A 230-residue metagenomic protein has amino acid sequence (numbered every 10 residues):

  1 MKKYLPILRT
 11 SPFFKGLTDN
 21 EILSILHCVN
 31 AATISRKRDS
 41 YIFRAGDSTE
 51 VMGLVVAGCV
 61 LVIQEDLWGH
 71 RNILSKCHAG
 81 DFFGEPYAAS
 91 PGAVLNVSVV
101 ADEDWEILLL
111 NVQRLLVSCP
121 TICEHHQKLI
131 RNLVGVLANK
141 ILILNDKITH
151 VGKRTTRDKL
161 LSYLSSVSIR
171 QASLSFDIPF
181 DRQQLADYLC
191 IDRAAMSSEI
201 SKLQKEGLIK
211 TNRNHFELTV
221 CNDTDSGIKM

Functional and structural regions predicted by a protein language model:
M1-Y41, Y87-S90: Cyclic nucleotide-binding regulatory module and flanking cytosolic helices
I22, L95, Q113-T155: A small-molecule sensor/coupling module
C28-V29, D47-T49: Short, small/polar residue-rich loop motifs at catalytic or cofactor-binding pockets
D39, E50-I63, A79-G80: Glycine- and acidic-residue-biased ligand/ion/polar-headgroup-sensing regions
Y41-D47: Short phosphate-coordinating micro-motif centered on Lys-Gly-acidic
I73-R131: Cyclic-nucleotide recognition modules
T156-M230: Phosphate-/nucleic-acid-contacting segments
